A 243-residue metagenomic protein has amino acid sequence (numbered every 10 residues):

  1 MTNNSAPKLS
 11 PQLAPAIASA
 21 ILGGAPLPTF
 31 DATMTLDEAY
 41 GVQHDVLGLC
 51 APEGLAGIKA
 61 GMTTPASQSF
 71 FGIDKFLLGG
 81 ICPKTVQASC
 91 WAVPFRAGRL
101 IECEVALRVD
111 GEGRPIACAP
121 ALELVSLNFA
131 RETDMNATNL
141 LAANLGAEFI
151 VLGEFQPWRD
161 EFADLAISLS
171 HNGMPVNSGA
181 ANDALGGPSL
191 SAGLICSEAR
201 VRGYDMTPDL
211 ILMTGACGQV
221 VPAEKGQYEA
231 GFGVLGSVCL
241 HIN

Functional and structural regions predicted by a protein language model:
T2-N4: C-terminal terminal-subdomain/extension
A6-G187, A192-L194, V201, V221-K225 (+1 more regions): Catalytic-core "active-site belt" of small-molecule-metabolizing enzymes, emphasizing His/Asp/Glu-rich regions
S178-G179, T207-P208, T214-G215: Thr-Gly-centered strand-to-loop micro-motif
A199-G203, T207-P208: Extended mid-to-C-terminal alpha-helical interaction segments
T207-D209, K225-Q227: Loop/turn positions that initiate beta-strands
